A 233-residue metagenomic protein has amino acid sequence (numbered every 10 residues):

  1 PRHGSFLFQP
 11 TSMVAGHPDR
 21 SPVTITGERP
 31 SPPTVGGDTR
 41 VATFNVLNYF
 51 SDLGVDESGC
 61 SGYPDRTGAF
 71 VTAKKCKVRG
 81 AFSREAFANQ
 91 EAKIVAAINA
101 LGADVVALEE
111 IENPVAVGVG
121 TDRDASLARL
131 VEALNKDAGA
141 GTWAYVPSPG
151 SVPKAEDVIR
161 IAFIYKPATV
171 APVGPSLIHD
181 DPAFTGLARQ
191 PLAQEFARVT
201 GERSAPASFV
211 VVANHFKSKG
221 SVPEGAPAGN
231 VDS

Functional and structural regions predicted by a protein language model:
P1-T11: Flexible glycine-rich surface loops and low-complexity tracts that mediate binding to linear polymers
P10-S233: Divalent cation-coordinating acidic motifs and surrounding scaffolds that mediate Ca2+/Mg2+/Mn2+/Zn2+-dependent binding
